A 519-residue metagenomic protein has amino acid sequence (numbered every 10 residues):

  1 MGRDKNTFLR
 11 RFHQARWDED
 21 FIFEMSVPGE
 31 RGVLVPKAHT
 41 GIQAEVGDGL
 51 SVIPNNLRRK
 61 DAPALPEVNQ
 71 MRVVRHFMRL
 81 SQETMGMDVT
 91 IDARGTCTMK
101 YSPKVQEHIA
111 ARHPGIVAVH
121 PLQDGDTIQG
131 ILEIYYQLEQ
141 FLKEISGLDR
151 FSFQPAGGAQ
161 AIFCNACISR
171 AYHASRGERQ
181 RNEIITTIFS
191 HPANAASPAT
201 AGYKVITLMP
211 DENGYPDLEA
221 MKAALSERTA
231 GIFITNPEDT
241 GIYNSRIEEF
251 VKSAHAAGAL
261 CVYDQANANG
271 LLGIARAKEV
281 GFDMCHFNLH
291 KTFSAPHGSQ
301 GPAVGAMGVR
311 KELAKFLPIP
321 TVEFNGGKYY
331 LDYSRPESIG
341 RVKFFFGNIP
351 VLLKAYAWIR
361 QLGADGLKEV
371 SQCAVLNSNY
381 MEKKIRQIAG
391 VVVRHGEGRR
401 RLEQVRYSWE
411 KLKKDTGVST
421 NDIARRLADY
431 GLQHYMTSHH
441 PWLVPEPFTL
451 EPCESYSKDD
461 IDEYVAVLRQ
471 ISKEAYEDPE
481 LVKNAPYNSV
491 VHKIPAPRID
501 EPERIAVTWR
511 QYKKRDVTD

Functional and structural regions predicted by a protein language model:
M1-D149, C167, A174, A275 (+3 more regions): Non-catalytic terminal extensions of PLP-dependent enzymes
D92-A93, P155, C261: Short conserved micro-motifs on helix faces and helix-strand junctions that flank and scaffold key functional residues
C97-M99, G157-A159, S190-H191, H440: Short glycine-enriched loops at secondary-structure junctions
G130, Q160-Y330, E337, G417-V418 (+1 more regions): Conserved PLP-enzyme active-site core in the AAT-like
D149-P155, E183-T186: A short, small-residue-rich loop immediately preceding and capping a beta-strand
Q154, S190, S197, A223-A224 (+4 more regions): Replace "in large, NTP-powered and nucleic-acid-processing enzymes" with "in large, NTP-powered factors and other
A156, D211, T235-P237, S408-L412 (+1 more regions): Short strand-loop junctions, especially beta-strand C-caps/beta-turns that link beta-sheets to coils or alpha-helices
A161, G301, G347-K354: Catalytic-loop motifs flanking and including active-site residues across diverse enzymes
